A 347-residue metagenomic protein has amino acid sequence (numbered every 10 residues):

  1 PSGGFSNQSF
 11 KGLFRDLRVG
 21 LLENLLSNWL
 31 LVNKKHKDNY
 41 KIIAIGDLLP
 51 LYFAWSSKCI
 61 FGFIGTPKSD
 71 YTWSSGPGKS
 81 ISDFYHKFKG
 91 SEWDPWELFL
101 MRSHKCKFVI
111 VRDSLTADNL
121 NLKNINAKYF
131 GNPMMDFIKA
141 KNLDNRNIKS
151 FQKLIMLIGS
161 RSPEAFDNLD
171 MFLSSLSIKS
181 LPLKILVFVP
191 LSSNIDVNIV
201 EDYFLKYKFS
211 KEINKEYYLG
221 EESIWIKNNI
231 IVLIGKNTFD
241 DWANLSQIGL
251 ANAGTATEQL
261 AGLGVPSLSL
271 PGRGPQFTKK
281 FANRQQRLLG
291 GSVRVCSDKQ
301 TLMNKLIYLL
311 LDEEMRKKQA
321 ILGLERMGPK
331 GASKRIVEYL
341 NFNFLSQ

Functional and structural regions predicted by a protein language model:
P1-Q347: Nucleotide-activated sugar donor-binding and catalytic core shared by glycosyltransferases and related lipid-linked
